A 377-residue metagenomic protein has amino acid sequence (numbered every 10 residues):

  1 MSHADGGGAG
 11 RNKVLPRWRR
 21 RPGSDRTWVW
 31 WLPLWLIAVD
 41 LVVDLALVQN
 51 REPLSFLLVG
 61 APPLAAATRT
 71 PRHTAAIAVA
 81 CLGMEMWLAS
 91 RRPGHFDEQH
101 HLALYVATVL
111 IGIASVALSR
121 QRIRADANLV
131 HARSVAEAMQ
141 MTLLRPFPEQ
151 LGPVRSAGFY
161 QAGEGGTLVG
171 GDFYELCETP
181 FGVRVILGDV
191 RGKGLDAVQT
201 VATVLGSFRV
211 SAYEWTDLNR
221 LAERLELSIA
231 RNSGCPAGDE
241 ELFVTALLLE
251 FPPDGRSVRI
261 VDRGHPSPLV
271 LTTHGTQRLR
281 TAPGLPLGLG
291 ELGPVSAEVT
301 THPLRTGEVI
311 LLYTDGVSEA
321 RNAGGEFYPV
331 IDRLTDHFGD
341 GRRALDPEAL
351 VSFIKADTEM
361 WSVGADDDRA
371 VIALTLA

Functional and structural regions predicted by a protein language model:
M1-A38, V42, T306, A344-L345 (+2 more regions): Actinobacteria-biased recognition of intrinsically disordered, low-complexity terminal regions
V29-W31, L41-L58, A76, H95-L102: Subset of alpha-helical transmembrane segments and adjacent helix-loop junctions that display helix-helix
D40-L41, L58-H73: Generic transmembrane alpha-helix motif of multi-pass integral membrane proteins
R69, A76, A80-L129: Transmembrane alpha-helices and immediately adjacent membrane-cytoplasm interface residues in multi-pass integral
T108-G171: Regulatory cytosolic signal-relay segments
V154-T167, P266-H302, A356-M360: PP2C/PPM family metal-dependent serine/threonine protein phosphatase catalytic domain, recognizing the conserved
G194-W215, P283, T301, R305-A365: Active-site-proximal, acidic helix/loop segment immediately C-terminal to a metal-coordinating Asp/Glu
Q199-H274, R278, A297, D357-V363 (+1 more regions): Catalytic core of PPM/PP2C metal-dependent serine/threonine phosphatase domains
